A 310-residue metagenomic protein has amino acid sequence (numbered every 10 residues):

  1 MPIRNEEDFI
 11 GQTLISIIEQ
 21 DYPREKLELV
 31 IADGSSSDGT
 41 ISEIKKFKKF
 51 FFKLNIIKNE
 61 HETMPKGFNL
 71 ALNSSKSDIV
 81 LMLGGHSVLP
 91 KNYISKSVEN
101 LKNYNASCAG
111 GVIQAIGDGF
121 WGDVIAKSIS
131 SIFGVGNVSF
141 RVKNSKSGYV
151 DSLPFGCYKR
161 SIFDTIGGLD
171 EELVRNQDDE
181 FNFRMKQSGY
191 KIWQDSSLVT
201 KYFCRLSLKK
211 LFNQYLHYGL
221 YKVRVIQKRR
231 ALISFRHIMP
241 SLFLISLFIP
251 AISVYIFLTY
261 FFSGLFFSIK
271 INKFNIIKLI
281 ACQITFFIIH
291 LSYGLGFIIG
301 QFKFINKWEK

Functional and structural regions predicted by a protein language model:
S16-K26: Short, acidic, metal-binding catalytic loop of nucleotide-sugar glycosyltransferases
D33-S42, H61, S87-V88: A conserved acidic beta->alpha catalytic loop
K58-S75, K96, L153: Glycine-rich, basic loop-to-helix element that forms the pyrophosphate-binding segment of sugar-nucleotide handling
V80: Short aromatic/hydrophobic "clamp" motif used to bind/position activated sugar donors
K91-K127, V199, F203: Conserved donor NDP-sugar-binding/catalytic core segment of glycosyltransferases
G111-G117, A126-Y149, L153-F155, D164 (+1 more regions): Short, flexible, basic/aromatic active-site loop/helix in glycosyltransferases
D170-I233: Catalytic donor/gating beta->alpha subdomain of glycosyltransferases that bind UDP-sugars
L242-K307: Membrane-embedded multi-pass helical conduit in multi-pass membrane proteins, especially envelope-biosynthetic
